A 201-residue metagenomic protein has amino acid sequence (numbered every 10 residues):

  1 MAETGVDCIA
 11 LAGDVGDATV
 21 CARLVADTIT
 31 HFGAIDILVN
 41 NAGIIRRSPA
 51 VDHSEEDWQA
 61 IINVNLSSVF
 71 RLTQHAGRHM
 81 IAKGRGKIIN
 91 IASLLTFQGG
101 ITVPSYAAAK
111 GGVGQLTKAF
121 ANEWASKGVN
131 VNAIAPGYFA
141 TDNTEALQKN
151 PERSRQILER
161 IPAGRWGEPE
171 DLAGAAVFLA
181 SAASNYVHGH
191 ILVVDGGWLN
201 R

Functional and structural regions predicted by a protein language model:
A12-L24, E55, E170-D171: The beta1-alpha1 cofactor-binding region of Rossmann-like NAD(H)/NADP(H)-dependent oxidoreductases
P49-A50, D57-I62, I157: Substrate-binding pocket helix/loop in short-chain dehydrogenase/reductase
H53, Q98-A107, A119, T144: Active-site loop-to-helix junction immediately N-terminal to the catalytic Tyr of the SDR YXXXK motif in Rossmann-fold
T73, A109, T117: Active-site helix of classical SDR
R78, N122-S126, N185: Alpha-helical segment proximal to the catalytic Tyr-Lys
S93: Residue(s) in the substrate-gating loop at a strand-loop-helix junction that position the organic substrate next
Q98, V177, H188-R201: Short C-terminal tail/terminal secondary-structure segment of NAD(P)H-dependent dehydrogenase/reductase domains
